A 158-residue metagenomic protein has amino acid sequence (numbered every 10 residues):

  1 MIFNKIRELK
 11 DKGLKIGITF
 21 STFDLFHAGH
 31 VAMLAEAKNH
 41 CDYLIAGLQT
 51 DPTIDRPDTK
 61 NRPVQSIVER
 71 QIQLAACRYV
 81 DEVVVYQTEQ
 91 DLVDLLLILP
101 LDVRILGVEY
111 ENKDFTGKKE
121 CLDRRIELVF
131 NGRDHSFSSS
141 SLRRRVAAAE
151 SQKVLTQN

Functional and structural regions predicted by a protein language model:
M1-N158: Nucleotidyltransferase catalytic core that binds NTPs
